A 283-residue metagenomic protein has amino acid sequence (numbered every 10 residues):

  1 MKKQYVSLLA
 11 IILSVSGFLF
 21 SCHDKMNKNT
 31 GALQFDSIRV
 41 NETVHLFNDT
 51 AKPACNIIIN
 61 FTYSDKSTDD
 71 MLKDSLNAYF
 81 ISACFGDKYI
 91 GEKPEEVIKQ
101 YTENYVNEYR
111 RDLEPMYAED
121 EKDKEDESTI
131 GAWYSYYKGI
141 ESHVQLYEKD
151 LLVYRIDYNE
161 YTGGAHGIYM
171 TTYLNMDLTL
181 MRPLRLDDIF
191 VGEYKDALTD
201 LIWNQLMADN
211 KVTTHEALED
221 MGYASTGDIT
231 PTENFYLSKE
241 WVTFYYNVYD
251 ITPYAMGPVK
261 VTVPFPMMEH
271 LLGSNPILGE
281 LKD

Functional and structural regions predicted by a protein language model:
M1-Q34: Bacterial Sec-dependent N-terminal signal peptides
C22-D283: Compositionally biased intrinsically disordered regions enriched in Thr/Gly
